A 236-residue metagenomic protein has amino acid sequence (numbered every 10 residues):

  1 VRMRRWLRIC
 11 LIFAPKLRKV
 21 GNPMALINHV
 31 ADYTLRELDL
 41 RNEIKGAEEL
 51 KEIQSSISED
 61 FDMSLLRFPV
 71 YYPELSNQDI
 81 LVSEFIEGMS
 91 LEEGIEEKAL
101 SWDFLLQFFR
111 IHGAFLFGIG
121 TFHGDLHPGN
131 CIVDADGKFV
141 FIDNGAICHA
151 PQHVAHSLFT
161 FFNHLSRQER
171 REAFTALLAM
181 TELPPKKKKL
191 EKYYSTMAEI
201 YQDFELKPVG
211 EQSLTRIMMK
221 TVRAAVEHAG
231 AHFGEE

Functional and structural regions predicted by a protein language model:
V1-E236: Conserved catalytic cores of large enzyme domains
